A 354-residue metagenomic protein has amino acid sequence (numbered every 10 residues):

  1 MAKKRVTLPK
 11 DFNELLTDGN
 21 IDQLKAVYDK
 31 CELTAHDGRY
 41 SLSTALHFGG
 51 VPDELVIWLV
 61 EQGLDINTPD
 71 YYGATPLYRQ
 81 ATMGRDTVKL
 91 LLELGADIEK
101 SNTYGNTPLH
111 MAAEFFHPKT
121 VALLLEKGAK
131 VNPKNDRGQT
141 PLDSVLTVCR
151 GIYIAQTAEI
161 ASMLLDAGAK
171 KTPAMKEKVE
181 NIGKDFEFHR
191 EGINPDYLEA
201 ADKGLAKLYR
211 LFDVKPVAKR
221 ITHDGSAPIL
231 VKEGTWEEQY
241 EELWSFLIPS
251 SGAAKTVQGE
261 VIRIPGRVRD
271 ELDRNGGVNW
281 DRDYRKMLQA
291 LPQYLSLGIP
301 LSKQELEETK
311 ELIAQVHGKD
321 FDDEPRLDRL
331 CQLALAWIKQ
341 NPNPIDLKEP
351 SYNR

Functional and structural regions predicted by a protein language model:
A2-F48, P52-L59: N-terminal segments that cap or nucleate solenoid repeat domains
R5-F12, A35-F48, P69-Q80, S101-T107 (+2 more regions): Ankyrin-repeat boundary/"N-cap" motif
E14-G19, T44-P52, Y78-R85, M111-H117 (+1 more regions): Ankyrin repeat A-helix N-terminal signature
A26-L33, I57-D65, K89-D97, A122-K130 (+1 more regions): Ankyrin repeat domain, specifically the short helix-to-loop turn at the C-terminus of the second helix of each repeat
T34, P52, I66, M83 (+4 more regions): Alpha-solenoid repeat scaffolds
M83, L94-A96, S101-N106, M111-P118 (+3 more regions): Eukaryote-skewed repeat-based solenoidal scaffolds used as protein-protein interaction platforms, primarily
K134-R354: Ankyrin repeat (ANK) tandem arrays and their immediately adjacent linkers/low-complexity segments
